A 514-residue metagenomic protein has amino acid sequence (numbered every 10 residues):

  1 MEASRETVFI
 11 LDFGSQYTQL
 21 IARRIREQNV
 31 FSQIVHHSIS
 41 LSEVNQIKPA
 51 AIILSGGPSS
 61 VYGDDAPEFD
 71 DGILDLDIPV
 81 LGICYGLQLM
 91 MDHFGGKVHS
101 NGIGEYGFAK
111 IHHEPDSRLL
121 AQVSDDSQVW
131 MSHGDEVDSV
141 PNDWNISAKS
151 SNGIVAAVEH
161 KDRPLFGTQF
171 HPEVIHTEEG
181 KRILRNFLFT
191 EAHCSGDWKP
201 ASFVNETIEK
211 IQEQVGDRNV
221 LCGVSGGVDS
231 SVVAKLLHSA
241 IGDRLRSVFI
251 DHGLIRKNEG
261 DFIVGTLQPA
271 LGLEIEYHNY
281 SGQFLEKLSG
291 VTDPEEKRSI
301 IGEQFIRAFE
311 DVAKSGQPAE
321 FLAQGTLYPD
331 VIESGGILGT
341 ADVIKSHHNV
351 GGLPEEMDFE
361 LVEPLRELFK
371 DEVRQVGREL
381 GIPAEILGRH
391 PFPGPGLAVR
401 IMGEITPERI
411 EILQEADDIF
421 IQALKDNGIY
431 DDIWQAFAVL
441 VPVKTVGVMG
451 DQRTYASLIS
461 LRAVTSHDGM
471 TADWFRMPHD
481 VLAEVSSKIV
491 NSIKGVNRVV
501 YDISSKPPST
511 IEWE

Functional and structural regions predicted by a protein language model:
M1-L54, P58-D64, E68-L76, D92-E320 (+1 more regions): RNA-binding accessory domains that recognize and position tRNA/RNA substrates
D77-L81: Conserved pre-ATP/AMP-binding loop-to-beta segment of ANL
G82, G86, M91: Gly/Ala-rich beta-loop-alpha elbow adjacent to hydrolase catalytic centers
